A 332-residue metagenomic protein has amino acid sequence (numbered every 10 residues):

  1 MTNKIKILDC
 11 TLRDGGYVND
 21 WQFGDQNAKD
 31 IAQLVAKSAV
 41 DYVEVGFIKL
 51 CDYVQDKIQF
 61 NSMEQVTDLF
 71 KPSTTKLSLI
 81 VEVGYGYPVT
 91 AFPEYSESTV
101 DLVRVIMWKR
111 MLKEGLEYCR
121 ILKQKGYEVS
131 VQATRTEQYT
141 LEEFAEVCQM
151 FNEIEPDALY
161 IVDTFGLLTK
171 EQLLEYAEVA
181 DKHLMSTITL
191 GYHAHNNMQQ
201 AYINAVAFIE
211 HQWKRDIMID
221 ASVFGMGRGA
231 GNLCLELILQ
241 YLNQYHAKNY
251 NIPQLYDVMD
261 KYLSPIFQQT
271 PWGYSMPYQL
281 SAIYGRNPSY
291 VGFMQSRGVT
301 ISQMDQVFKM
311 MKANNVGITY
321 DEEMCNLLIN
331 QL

Functional and structural regions predicted by a protein language model:
M1-L332: Catalytic cores and adjacent flexible loops of soluble metabolic enzymes that perform enolate/carbanion chemistry on
